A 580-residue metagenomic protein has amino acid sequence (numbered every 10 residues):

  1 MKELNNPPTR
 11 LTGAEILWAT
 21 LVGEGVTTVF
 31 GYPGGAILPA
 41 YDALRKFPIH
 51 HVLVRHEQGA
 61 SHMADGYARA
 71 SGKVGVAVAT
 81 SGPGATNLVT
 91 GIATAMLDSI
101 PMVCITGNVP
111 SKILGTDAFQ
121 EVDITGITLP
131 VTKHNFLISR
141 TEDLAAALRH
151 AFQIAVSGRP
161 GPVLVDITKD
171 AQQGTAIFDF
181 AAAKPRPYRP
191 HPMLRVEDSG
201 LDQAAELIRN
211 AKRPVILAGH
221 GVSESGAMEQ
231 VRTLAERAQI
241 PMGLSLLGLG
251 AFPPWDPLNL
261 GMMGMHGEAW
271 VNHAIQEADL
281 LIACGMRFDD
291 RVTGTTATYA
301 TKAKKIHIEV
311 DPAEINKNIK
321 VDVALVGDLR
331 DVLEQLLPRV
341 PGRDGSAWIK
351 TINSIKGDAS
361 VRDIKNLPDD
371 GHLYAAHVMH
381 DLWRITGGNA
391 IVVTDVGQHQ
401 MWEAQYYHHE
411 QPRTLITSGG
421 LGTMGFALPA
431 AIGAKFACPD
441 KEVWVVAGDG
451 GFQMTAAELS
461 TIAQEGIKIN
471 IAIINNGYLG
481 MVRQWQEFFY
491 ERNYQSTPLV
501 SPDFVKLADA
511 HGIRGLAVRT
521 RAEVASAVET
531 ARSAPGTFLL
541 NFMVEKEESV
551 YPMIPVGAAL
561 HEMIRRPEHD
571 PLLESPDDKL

Functional and structural regions predicted by a protein language model:
M1-P8, E142, F180, E206 (+4 more regions): Phosphate/pyrophosphate-binding active-site segments
K2-D344, D381, I385-G388, K468-I473 (+3 more regions): N-terminal alpha/beta PP-like core and its mobile active-site loop of ThDP/TPP-dependent enzymes
L17, V22, Y32-G35, A40 (+2 more regions): Active-site diphosphate/adenylate-binding microenvironment
G59, P160, G226, Y374 (+2 more regions): A generic structural signal for residues located within well-ordered alpha-helices of large catalytic or ligand-binding
I105, I113-Q120, M265, E277 (+4 more regions): Thiamine diphosphate
L164, H307, V393, V446-A447: Generic enzyme active-site microenvironment
K169-Q172, H399, K546-E547: Short, internal active-site loops enriched in acidic
G219-S223, L367-D370, G448-G450: Conserved short loop/turn motifs at secondary-structure junctions
